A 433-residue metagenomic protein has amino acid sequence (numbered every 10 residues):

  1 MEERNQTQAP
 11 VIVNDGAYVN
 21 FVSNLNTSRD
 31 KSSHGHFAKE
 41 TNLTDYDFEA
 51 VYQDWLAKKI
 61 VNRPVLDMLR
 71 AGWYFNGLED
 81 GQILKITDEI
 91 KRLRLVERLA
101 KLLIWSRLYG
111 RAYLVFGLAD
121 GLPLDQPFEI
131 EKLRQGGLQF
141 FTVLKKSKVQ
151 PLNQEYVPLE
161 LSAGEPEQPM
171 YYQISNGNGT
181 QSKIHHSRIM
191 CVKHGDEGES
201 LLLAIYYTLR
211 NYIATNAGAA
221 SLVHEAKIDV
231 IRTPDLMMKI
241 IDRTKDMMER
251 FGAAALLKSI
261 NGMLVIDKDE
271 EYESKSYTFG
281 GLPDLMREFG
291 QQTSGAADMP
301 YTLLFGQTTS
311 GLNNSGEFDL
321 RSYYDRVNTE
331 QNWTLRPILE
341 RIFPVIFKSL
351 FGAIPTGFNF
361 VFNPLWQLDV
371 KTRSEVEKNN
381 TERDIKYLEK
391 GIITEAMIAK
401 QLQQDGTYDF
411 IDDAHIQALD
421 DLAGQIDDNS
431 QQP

Functional and structural regions predicted by a protein language model:
M1-A71: N-terminal-proximal low-complexity accessory segments that begin disordered and transition into the first
V13, H36-E40, T44, F48 (+9 more regions): Conserved aromatic-histidine-acidic binding/catalytic patches
A17, F21-N24, V51, K85 (+3 more regions): Charge-rich, solvent-exposed alpha-helical interaction surfaces
Y46-E199: Structured, mid-chain assembly/scaffold modules that mediate subunit interfaces within large macromolecular complexes
L95-V115, I240, T244-R250, T278-K378 (+1 more regions): C-terminal amphipathic alpha-helical
T180-D319, V361, L365-D369: Extended, charged amphipathic alpha-helical segments
L320-T329, A418-D420, N429-P433: Short, structured secondary-structure boundary patches
L402-Q431: Long, highly charged low-complexity segments enriched in Glu/Asp and Lys/Arg with interspersed Ser/Thr
